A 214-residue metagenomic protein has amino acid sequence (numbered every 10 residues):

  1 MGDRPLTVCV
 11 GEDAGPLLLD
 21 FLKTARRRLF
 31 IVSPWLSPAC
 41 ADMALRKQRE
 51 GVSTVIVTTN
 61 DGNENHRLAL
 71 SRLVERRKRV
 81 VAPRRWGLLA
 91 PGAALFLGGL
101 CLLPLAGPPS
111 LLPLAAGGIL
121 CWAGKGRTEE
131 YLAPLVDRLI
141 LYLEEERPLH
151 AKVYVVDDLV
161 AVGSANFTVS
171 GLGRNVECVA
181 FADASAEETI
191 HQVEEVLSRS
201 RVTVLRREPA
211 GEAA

Functional and structural regions predicted by a protein language model:
M1-A214: PLD/PLD-like phosphodiesterase catalytic module centered on the HKD motif
